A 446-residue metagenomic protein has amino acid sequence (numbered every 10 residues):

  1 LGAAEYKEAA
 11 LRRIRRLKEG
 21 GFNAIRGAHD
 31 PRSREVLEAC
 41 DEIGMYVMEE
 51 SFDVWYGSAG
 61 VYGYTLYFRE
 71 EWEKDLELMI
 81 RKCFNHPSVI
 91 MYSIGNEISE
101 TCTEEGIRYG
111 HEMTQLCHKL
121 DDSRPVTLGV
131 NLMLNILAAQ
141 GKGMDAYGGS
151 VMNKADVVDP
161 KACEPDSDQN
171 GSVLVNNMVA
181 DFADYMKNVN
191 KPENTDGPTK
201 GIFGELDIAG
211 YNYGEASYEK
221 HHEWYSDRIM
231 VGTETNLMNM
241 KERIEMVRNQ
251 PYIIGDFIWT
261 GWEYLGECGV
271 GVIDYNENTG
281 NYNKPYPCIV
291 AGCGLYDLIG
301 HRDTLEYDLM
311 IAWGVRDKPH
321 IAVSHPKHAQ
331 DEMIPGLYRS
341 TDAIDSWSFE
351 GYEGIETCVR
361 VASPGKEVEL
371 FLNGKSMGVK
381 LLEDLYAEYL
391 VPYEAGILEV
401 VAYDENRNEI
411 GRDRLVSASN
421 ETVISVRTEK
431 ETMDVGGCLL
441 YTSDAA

Functional and structural regions predicted by a protein language model:
L1-G57, V61-H111, D122, V126-T127 (+1 more regions): Active-site-adjacent substrate/metal-binding segments within catalytic domains of carbohydrate-active enzymes
E42-M45, M377, A418-S419, A446: Active/binding-pocket-proximal capping segment
I90-Y92, Q115-H118, V126-G437: Substrate-binding clefts and catalytic carboxylate motifs of secreted carbohydrate-active enzymes
Y441-A445: Conserved small/polar residues in nucleotide/adenosyl-binding loops
